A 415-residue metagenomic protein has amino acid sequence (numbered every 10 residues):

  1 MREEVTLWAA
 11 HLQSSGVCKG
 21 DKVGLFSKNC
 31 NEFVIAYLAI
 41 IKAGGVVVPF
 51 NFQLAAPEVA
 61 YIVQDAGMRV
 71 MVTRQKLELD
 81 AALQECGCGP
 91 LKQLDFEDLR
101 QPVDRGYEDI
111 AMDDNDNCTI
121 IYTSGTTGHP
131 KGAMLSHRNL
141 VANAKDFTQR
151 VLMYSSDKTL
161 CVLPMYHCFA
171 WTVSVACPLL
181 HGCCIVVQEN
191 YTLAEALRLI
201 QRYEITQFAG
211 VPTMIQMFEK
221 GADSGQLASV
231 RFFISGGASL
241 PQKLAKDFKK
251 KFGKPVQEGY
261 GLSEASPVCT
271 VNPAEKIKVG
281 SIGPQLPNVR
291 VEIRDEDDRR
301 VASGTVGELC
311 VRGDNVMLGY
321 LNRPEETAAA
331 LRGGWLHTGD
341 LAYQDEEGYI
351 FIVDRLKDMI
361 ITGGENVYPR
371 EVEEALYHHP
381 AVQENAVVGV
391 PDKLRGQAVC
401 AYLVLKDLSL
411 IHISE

Functional and structural regions predicted by a protein language model:
M1-C30, V34-L38, A55-A60, A111: Conserved AMP-binding/adenylate-forming core of the ANL superfamily
A10-S15, I35, K42-Q101, E108 (+2 more regions): Structural core segment of the AMP-binding/adenylate-forming
L54, M71, I200, F208 (+5 more regions): AMP-binding/adenylate-forming catalytic core of the ANL superfamily
R105-Y122, H129, L152-K158: Conserved pre-ATP/AMP-binding loop-to-beta segment of ANL
C118-K145, N272: Conserved AMP-binding A3 loop
V141-K158, Y166-Q207, M217-A222: Conserved AMP-binding/adenylation subdomain of ANL enzymes
I205-G210, E219-K278, R290: Gly/Ser/Thr-rich phosphate-binding loop
E292-C310, E346-E347, S409-L410: Conserved beta-loop-beta connector loops within the AMP-binding
